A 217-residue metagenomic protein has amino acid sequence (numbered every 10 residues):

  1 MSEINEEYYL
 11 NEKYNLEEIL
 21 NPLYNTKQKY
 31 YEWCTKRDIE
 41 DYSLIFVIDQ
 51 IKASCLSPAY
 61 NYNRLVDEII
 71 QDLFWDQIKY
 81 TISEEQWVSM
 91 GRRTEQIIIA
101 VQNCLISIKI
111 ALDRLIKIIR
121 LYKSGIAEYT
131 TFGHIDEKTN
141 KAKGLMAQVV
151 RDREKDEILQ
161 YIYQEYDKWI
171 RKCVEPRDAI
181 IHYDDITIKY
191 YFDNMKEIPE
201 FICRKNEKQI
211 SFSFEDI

Functional and structural regions predicted by a protein language model:
M1-I106, I116-I217: Acidic, Ser/Thr/Gly/Pro-rich intrinsically disordered interaction regions
